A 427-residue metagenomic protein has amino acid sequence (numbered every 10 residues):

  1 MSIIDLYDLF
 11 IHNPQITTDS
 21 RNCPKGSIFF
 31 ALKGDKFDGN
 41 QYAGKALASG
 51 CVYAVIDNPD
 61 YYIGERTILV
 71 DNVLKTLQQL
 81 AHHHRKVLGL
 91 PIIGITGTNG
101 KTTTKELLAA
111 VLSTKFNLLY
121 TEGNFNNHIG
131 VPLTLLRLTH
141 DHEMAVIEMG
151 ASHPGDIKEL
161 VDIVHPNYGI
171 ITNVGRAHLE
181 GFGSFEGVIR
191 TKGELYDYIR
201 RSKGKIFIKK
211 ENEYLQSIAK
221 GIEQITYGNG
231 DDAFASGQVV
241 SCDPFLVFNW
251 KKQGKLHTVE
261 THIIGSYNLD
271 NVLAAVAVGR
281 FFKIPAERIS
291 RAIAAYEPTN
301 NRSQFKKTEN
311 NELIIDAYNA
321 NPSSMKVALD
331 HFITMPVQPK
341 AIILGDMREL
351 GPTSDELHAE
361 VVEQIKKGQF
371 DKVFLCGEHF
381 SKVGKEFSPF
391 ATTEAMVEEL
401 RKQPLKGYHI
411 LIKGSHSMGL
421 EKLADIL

Functional and structural regions predicted by a protein language model:
M1-Q79, H83, I264, T334-V337 (+2 more regions): N-terminal leader/targeting and accessory segments in enzymes
S27, A46, L80, I95 (+13 more regions): Residue-level signal for inorganic ion chemistry
L32-F37, P298-N301, A317-P389, S415: Active-site beta-alpha connecting loops in nucleotide-dependent enzymes
D60-G64, I170-E312, V337-Q338, E363-K372 (+2 more regions): Acidic, Mg2+-coordinating active-site environments of NTP-dependent enzymes
K75-I206, K210, Y214-I222, G279 (+2 more regions): Phosphate-binding loop of NTP-binding sites
I95, N300-R302, S417, E421-K422: ATP-dependent carboxylate/acyl-activation modules
P389, Y408-D425: Peripheral docking tails and interdomain loops at the edges of cofactor- or intermediate-handling domains
